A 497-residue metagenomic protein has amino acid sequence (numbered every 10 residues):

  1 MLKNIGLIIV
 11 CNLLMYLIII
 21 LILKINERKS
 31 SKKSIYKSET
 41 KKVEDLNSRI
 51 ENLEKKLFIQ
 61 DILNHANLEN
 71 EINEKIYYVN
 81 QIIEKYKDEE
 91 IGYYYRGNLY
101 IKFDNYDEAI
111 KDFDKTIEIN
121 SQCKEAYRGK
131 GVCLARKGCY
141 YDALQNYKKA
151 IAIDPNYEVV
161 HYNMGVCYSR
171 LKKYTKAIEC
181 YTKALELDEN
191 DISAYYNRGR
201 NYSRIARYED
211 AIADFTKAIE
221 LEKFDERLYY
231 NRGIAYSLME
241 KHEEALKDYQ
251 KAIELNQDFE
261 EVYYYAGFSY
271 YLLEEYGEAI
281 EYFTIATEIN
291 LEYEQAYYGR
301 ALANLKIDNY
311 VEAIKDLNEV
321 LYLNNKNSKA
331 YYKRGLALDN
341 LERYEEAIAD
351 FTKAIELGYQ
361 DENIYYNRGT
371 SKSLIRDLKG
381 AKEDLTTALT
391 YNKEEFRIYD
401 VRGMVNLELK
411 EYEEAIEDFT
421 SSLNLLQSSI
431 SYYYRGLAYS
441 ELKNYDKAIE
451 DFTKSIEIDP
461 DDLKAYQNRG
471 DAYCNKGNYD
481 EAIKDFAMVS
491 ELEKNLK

Functional and structural regions predicted by a protein language model:
L2-K497: Alpha-helical tetratricopeptide repeat
